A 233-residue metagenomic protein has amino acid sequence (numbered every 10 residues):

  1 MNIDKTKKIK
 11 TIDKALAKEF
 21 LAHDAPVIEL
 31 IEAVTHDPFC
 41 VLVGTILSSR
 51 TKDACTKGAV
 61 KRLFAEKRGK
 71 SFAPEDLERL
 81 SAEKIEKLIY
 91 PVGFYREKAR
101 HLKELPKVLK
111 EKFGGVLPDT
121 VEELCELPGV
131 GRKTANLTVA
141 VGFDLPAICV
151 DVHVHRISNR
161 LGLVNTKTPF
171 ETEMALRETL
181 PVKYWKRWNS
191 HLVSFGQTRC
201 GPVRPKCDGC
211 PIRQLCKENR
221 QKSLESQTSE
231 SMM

Functional and structural regions predicted by a protein language model:
N2-E230: Catalytic cores of DNA base-excision repair glycosylases
